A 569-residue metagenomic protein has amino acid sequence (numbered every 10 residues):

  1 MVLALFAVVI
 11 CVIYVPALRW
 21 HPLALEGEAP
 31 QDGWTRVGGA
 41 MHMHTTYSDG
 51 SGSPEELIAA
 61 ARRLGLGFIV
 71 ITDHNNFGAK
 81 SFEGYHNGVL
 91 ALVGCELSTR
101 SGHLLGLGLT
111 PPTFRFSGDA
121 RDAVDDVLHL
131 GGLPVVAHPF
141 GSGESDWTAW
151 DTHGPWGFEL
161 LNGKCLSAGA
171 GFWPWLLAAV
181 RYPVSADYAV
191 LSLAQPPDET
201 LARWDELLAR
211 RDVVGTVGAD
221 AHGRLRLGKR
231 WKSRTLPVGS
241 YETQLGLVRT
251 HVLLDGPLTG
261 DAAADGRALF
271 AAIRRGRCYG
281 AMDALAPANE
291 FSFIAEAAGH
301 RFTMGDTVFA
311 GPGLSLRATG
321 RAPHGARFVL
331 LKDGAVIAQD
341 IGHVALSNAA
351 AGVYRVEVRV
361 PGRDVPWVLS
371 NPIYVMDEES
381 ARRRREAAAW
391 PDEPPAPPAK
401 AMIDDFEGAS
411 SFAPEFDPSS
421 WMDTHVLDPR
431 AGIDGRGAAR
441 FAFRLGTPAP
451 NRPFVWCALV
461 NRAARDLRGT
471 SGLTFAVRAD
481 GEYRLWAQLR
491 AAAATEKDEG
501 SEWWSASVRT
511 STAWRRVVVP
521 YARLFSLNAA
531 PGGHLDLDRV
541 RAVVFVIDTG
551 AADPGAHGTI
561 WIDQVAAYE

Functional and structural regions predicted by a protein language model:
M1-P30, R36, R210-G215, A219-P398: C-terminal functional module detector
P22-R181, S185, A194-R210, G218 (+2 more regions): A metal-dependent hydrolase metal-coordination microenvironment
T45, N75, C95-L97, G108-T110 (+9 more regions): A mature extracytoplasmic/lumenal domain signature
T46-G52, A168, G260-A264, M282 (+3 more regions): Short, solvent-exposed loop/turn elements at domain surfaces
G50-S53, G169-G171, L227-G228, W486-Q488 (+1 more regions): Short, solvent-exposed loop/turn and secondary-structure capping segments
G65, G154, D212, A350-G352 (+5 more regions): Short loop/turn motifs at secondary-structure junctions
R100, G143-S145, L166-G169, R224-L227 (+2 more regions): Short catalytic/ligand-binding loop motif for oxyanion handling, primarily in non-cytosolic enzymes, centered on
W390-E569: Beta-rich carbohydrate-recognition modules and glycan-binding surfaces
